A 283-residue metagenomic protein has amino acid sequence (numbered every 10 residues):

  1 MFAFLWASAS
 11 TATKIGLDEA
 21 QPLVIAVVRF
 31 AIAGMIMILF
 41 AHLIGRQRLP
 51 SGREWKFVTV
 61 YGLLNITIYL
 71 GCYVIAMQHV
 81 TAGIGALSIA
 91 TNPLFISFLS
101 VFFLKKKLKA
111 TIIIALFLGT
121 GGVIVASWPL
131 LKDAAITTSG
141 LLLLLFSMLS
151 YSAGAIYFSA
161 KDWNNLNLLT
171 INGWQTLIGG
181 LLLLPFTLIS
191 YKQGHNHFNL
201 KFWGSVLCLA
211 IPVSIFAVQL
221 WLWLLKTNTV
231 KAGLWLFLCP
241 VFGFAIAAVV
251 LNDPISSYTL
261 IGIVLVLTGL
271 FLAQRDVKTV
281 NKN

Functional and structural regions predicted by a protein language model:
F4-A33, T81, A153-I178, K192-Q193: Juxtamembrane helix-loop-helix junctions in multi-pass membrane proteins
L5, A9-S10, I38-I89, V125 (+1 more regions): Specific transmembrane alpha-helical segments of multi-pass solute transporters/efflux pumps, especially DMT/EamA
G16, I25, R29, A76 (+8 more regions): Hydrophobic/aromatic residues within transmembrane alpha-helices of multi-pass small-molecule transporters
D18-L23, V27, P50-K56, W128-S150 (+2 more regions): Juxtamembrane helix-entry segments on the extracytoplasmic side of multipass membrane proteins
A26-V28, I66, L70, I84-T91 (+2 more regions): Helix-helix packing/entry segments at the starts of transmembrane helices
M37, I96-F98, F102, D133-Y191: Transmembrane alpha-helical segments that form core, pore/gating elements of small-molecule transporters/exporters
M37, T59, L108-L130, M148 (+4 more regions): Hydrophobic transmembrane alpha-helices of multi-pass small-molecule transport proteins
L39-I44, R48, N92-F117, V241-I261: C-terminal transmembrane-helix exit sites in multi-pass transporters
